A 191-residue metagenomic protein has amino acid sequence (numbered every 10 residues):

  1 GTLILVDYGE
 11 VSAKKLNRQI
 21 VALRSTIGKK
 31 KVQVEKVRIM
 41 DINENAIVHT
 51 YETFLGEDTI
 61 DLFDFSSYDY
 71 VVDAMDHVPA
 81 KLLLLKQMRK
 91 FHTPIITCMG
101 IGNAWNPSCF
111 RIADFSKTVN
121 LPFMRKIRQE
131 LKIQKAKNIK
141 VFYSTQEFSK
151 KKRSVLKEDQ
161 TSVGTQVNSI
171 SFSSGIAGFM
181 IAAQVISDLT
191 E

Functional and structural regions predicted by a protein language model:
G1-E191: Adenine nucleotide-associated cytosolic modules
